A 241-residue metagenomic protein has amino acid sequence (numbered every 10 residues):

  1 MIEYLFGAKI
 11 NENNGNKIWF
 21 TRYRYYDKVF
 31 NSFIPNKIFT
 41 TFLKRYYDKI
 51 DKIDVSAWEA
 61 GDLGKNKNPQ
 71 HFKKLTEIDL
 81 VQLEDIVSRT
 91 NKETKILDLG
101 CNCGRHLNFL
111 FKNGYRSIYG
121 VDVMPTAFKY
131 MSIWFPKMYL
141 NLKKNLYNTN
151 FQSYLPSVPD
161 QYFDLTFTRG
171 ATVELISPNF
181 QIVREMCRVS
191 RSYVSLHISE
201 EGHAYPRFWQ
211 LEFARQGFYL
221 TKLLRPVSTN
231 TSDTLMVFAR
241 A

Functional and structural regions predicted by a protein language model:
Y4-S88: Conserved class I S-adenosyl-L-methionine
C103-G114: Conserved SAM-binding loop of SAM-dependent methyltransferases across substrates and taxa, primarily the Class I
M124: Conserved SAM/SAH-binding beta-strand->alpha-helix loop
M131-S132: Conserved SAM-binding loop
L140-S153: Conserved SAM-binding strand-loop segment of SAM-dependent methyltransferases
F167: A conserved beta-strand element that flanks and buttresses the S-adenosyl-L-methionine
E174-E185: A short, conserved alpha-helix within the catalytic core of class I
R191-E201: Conserved beta-strand signature within the Rossmann-like core of class I S-adenosyl-L-methionine
